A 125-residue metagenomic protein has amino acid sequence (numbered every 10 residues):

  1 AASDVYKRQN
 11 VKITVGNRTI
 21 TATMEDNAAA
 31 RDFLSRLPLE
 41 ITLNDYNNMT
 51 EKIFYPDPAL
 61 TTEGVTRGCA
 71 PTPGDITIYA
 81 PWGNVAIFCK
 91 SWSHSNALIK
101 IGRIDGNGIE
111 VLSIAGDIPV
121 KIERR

Functional and structural regions predicted by a protein language model:
A1-Y6: Short, small-residue-biased leader/transition segments that mark boundaries at the very start of proteins
Q9-I53: N-terminal secretory signal peptides
T42-R125: Glycine-rich active-site loops that engage anionic ligands at enzyme catalytic sites
